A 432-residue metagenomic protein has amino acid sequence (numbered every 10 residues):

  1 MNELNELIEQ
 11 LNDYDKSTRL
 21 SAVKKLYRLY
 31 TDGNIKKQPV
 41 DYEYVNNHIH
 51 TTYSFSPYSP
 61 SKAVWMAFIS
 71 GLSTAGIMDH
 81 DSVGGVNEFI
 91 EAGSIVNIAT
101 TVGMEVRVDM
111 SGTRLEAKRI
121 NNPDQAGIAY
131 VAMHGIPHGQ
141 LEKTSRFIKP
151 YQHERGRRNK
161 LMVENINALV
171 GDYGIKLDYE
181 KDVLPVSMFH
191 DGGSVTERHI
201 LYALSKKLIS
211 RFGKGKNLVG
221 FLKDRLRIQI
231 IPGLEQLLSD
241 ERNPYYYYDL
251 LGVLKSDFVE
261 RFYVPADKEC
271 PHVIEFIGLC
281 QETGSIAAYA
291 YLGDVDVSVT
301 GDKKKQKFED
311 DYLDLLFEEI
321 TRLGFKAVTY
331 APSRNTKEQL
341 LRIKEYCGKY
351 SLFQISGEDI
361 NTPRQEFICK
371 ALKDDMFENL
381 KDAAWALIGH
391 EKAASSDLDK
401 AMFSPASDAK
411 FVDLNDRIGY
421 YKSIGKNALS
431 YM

Functional and structural regions predicted by a protein language model:
M1-E3, I360: Acidic, metal/ion-coordinating pockets
L4-Y58, S70, F147-S351: Domain-core and long-helix interface of multi-subunit machines
I8-E9, G84, I90, A168 (+3 more regions): Low-complexity, compositionally biased segments
P39-V195, L323, T329-I388: A metal-dependent hydrolase metal-coordination microenvironment
H134, D191, L204, L222 (+1 more regions): Low-complexity, serine/threonine/proline-enriched polar segments
L204, K307-D311, L315-F317, I355-K373 (+1 more regions): Repeat-unit-sized solenoid/scaffold elements
K373-M432: Extended, intrinsically disordered, low-complexity segments
